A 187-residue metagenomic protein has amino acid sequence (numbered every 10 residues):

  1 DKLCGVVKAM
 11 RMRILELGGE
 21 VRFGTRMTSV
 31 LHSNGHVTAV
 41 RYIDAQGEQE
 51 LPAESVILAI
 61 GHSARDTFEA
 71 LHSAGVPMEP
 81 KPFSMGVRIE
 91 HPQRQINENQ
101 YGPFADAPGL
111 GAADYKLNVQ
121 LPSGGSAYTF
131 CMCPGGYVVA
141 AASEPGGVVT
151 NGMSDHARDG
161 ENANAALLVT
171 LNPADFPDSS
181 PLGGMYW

Functional and structural regions predicted by a protein language model:
D1-W187: Residues forming the flavin
